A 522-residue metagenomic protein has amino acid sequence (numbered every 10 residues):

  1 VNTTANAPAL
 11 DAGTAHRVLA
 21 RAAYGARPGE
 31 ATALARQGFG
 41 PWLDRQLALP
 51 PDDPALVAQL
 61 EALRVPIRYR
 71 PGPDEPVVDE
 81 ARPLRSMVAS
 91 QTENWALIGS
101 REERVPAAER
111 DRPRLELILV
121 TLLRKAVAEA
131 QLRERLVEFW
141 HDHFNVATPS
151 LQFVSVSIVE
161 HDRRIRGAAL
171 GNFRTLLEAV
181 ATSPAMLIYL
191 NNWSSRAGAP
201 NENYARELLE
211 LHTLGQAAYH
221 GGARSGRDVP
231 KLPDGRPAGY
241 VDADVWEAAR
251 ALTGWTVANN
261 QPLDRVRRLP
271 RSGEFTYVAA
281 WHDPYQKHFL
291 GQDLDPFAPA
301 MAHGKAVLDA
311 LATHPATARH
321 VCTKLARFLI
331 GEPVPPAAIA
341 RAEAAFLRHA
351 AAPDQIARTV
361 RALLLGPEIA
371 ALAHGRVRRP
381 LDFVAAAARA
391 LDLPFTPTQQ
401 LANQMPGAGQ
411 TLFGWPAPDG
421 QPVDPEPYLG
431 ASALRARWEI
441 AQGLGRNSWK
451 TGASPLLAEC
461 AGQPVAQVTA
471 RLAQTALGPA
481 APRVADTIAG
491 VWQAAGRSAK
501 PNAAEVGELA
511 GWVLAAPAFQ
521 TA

Functional and structural regions predicted by a protein language model:
N2-A12, H16-E30, E61-P66, H314-A351 (+1 more regions): Flexible, low-complexity segments enriched for small/polar residues
A9, A33-R36, R112, A126 (+12 more regions): Generic detection of long, well-ordered alpha-helical segments
G13-R21, E109-R112, A218-R224, A279-H282: Short, compositionally biased low-complexity segments
P28-R166: N-terminal accessory alpha/beta regions
Q46, A179-V180, W512-V513: Conserved catalytic core of Hanks-type protein kinase domains
A96-E103, L117-T121, F153-Q404: Active-site substrate-binding loop specific to GH73 endo-beta-N-acetylglucosaminidase modules in bacterial autolysins
E103-A107, P149, D309, P455-C460 (+1 more regions): A ubiquitous short alpha-helical element
